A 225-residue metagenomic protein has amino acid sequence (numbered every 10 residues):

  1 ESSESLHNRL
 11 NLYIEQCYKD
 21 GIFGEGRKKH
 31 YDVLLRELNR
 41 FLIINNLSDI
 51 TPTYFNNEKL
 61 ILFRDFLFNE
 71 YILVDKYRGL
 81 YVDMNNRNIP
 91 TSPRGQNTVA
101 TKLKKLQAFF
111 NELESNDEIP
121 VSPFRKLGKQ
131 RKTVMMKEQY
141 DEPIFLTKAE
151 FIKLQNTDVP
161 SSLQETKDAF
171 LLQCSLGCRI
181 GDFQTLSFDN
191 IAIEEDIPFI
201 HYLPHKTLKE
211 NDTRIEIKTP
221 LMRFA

Functional and structural regions predicted by a protein language model:
E1: Basic/aromatic DNA-contact patch characteristic of tyrosine site-specific recombinases
E4-L35, L42, N116: Short, aromatic/basic-rich helix-turn unit that serves as a nucleic-acid recognition element
E25-G26, E37-I44, I50, L73-K126: N-terminal DNA-binding recognition helix of tyrosine site-specific recombinases/integrases
T53-L67, G79-N85, G128-K132: Short, conserved phosphate-binding/catalytic loop or strand-edge motifs used in phosphoryl-/nucleotidyl-transfer
L60, L106, F183: Short, basic/aromatic-rich helical patch in the C-terminal catalytic core of site-specific tyrosine
I89-K104, I119, F124-I180: Basic, Lys/Arg- and aromatic-enriched nucleic-acid-binding interface segment
F110-P123, Q173-D196: Short, charged phosphate-coordinating catalytic segments
G128-K129, L176, T185-A225: Conserved tyrosine-mediated DNA breakage-rejoining catalytic core shared by Y-recombinases
